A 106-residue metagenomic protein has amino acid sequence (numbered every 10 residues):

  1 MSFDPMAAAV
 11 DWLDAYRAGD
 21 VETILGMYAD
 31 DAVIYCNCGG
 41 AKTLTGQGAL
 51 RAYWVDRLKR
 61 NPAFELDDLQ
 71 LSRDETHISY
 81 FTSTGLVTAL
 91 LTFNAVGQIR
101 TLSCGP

Functional and structural regions predicted by a protein language model:
M1-E22, G26: Short, low-complexity N-terminal intrinsically disordered segments enriched in polar/charged residues
V10-D14, Y28-G40: Short, solvent-exposed secondary-structure junction/capping segments
Y35, A41, R51-P106: A beta-strand edge to alpha-helix "cap/lid" segment located at domain peripheries
K42-G46: Short beta-edge strand/loop motif at the mouth of beta-sheet-based domains
